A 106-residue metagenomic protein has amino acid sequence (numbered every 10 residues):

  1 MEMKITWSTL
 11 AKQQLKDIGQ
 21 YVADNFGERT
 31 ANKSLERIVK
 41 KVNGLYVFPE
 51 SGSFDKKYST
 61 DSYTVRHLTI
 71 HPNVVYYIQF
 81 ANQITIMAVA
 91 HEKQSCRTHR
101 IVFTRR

Functional and structural regions predicted by a protein language model:
M1-R37: Arg/Lys-rich, positively charged N-terminal/basic patches that mediate binding to nucleic acids
L10, Q14, N43-L45, M87: Conserved N-terminal glycine/acidic-rich loop preference
G19, V39-Y46: Structural signal for well-ordered, non-membrane alpha-helices
N43-T69: A short, surface-exposed loop/turn module that caps and links secondary-structure elements
I70-R106: Enriched for short, Lys/Arg-rich terminal
